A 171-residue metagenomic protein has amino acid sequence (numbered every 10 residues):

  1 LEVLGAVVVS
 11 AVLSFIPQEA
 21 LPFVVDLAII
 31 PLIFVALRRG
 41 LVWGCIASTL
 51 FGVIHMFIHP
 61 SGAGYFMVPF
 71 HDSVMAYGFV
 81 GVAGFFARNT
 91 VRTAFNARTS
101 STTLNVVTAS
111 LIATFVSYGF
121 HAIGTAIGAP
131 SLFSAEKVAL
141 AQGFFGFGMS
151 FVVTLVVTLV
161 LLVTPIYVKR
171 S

Functional and structural regions predicted by a protein language model:
L1-G5, I30, L41-T49, F66-F70 (+4 more regions): Hydrophobic alpha-helical transmembrane segments
L1-G5, T102, S134-S171: Alpha-helical transmembrane segments and their cytosolic interface
L1-R38, V42-W43: Hydrophobic transmembrane alpha-helices
A11-V24, L50-F86, A129: Interfacial aromatic-anchored transmembrane helix boundaries in multi-pass membrane proteins
A36, F79-R88, T158-L162: Hydrophobic transmembrane alpha-helices
D72-G81, Y118, S150-L155: Core segments of transmembrane alpha-helices that mediate helix-helix packing or line hydrophobic substrate/ligand
Y77, G81, S110-I127: Mid-bilayer segments of alpha-helical transmembrane spans in multi-pass integral membrane proteins that mediate
R88-G119: Internal alpha-helical transmembrane segments of multi-pass membrane proteins
